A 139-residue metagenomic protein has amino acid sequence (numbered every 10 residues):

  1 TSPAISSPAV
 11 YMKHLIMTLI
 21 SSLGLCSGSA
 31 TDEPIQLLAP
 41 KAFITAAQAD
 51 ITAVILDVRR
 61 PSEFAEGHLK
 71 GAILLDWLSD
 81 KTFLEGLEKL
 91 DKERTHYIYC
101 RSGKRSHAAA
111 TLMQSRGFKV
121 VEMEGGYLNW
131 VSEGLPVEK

Functional and structural regions predicted by a protein language model:
T1-Y11: N-terminal amphipathic/basic-hydrophobic helices that include classical n-h-c signal peptides and signal-anchor
K13-L19, L23-A53, S62-T95, K104-K139: Rhodanese-like catalytic fold shared by cysteine-dependent sulfurtransferases and DSP/PTP-type phosphatases
R59: Short strand-turn motif at the edge of the Rossmann-like AdoMet-binding core
Y99: Short, surface-exposed ligand- or partner-binding patches at beta-edge/loop junctions that are enriched in aromatics
